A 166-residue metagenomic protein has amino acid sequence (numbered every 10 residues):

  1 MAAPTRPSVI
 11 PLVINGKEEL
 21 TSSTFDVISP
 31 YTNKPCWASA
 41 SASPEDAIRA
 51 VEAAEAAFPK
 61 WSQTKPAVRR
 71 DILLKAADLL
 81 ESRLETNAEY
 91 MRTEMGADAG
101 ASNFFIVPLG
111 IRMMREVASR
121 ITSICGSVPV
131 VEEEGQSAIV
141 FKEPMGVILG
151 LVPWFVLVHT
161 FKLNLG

Functional and structural regions predicted by a protein language model:
M1-Q136: N-terminal Rossmann-like NAD(P)+-binding subdomain of aldehyde/semialdehyde dehydrogenases
S127-G166: Conserved small-residue-rich beta-alpha loop and adjacent elements that most often cradle the phosphate/pyrophosphate
